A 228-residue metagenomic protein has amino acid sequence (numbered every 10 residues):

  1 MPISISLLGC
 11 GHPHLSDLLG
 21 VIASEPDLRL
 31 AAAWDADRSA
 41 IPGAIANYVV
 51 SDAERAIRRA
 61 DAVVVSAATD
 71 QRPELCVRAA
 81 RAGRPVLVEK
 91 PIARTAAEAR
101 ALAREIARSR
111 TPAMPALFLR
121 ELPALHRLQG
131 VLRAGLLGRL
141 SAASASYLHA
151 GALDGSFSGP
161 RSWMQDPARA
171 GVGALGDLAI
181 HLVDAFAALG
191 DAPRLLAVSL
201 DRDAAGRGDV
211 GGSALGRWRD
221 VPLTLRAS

Functional and structural regions predicted by a protein language model:
M1-A44: N-terminal Rossmann-like dinucleotide-binding module
A32, A62, A142: Short, Asp-centered acidic motifs that coordinate Mg2+ and/or phosphate in catalytic or ligand-binding sites
I45-E105: Beta-loop-alpha module in the N-terminal Rossmann-like domain of NAD(P)-dependent dehydrogenases, especially those
K90-P91, L117-L119, Y147: Short strand-turn motif at the edge of the Rossmann-like AdoMet-binding core
A101-L119, R139-A142: Rossmann-fold dehydrogenase core element
L122-L196: Predominantly a Rossmann-like dinucleotide-binding segment in NAD(P)-dependent oxidoreductases
V183-S228: Contiguous beta-strand/loop segments that form the cofactor/metal-binding neighborhood of enzyme cores
